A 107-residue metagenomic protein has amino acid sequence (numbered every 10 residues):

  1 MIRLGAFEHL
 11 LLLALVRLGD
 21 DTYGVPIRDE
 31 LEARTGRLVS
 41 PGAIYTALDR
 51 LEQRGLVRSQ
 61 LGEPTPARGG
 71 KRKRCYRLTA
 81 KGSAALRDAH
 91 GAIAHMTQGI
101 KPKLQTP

Functional and structural regions predicted by a protein language model:
I2-A43: N-terminal helix-turn-helix DNA-binding core of bacterial DNA-binding proteins
D29, E52-Q53: Alpha-helical residues within the helix-turn-helix
L31, T35, L61-E63, A80: Short, well-ordered turn and helix-capping elements at secondary-structure junctions
I44-L51: Basic amphipathic alpha-helical segments that dock to polyanions
R54-G69: Beta-hairpin "wing" of winged helix-turn-helix
R72: Exposed loop/turn and edge beta-strand positions of beta-sandwich/beta-sheet ligand-binding modules
K81-P107: Amphipathic alpha-helical dimerization/coiled-coil segments that flank or bridge DNA-binding/regulatory modules
